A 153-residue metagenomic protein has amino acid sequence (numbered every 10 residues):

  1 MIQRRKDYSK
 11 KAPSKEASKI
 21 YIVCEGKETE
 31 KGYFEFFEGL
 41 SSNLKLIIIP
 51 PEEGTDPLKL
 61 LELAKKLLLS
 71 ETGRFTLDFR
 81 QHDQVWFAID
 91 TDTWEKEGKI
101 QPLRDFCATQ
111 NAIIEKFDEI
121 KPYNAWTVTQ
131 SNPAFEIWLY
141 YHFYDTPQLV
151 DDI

Functional and structural regions predicted by a protein language model:
M1-R80: RecA-like P-loop NTPase motor core
Y21-C24, D78-K96: Acidic beta-strand-to-loop metal/phosphate-binding motif
K27, D92, A134: Catalytic metal-binding/acid-base residues of hydrolase active sites
F34, F87, E136: A residue-level signal for conserved active-site and pocket-lining positions in enzyme catalytic cores
E52-P57, D90-K99: Acidic, metal-coordinating catalytic cores used for nucleic-acid/nucleotide bond scission and strand-transfer chemistry
L58-L60, A88, W138-H142: Short, solvent-exposed polar/charged micro-motifs at secondary-structure junctions
F75-D83, E119-N124: Short helix-terminating capping/connector loops at secondary-structure junctions
E97-I153: Activity-critical C-terminal alpha-helical subdomain
